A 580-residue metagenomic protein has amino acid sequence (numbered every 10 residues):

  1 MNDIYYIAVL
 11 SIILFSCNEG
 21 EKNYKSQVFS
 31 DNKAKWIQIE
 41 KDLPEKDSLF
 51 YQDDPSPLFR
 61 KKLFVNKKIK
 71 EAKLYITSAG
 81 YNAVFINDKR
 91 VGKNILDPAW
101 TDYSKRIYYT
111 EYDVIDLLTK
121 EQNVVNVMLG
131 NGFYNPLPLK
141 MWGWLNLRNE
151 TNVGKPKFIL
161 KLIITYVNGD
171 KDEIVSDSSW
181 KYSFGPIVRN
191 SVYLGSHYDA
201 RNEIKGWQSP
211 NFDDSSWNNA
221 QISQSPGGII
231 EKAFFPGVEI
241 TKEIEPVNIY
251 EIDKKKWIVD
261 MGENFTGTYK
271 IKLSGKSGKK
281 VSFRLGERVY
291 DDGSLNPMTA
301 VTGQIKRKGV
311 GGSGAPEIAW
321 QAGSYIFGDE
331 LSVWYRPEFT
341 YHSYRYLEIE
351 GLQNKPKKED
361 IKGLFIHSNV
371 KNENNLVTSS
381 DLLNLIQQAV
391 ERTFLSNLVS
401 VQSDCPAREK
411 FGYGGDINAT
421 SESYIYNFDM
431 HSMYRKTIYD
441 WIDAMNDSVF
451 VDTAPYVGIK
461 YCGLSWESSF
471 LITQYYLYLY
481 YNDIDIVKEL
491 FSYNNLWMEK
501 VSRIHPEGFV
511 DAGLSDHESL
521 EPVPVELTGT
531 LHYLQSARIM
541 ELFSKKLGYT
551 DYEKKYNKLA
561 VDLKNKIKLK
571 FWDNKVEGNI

Functional and structural regions predicted by a protein language model:
N2-V9: Sec-dependent signal peptide recognition, specifically the positively charged N-region followed immediately by
F15-S16: C-terminal motif of bacterial Sec signal peptides marking the signal peptidase cleavage site
G20-R408, G415-D416, S432-M433, W441 (+4 more regions): Extracellular/oxidizing-compartment recognition motifs
Y81, L147, L162, V175-F184 (+7 more regions): Active-site acid/base region of carbohydrate-active enzymes
